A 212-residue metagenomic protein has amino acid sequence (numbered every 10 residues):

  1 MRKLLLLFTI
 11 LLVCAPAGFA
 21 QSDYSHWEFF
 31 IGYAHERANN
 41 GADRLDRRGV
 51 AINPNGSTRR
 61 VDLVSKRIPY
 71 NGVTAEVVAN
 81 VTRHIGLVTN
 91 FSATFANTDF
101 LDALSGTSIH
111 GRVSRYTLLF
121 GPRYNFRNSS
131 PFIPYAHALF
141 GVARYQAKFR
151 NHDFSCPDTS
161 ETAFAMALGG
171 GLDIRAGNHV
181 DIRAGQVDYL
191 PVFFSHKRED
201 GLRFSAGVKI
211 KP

Functional and structural regions predicted by a protein language model:
M1-Y24: Cleavable N-terminal export/targeting peptides
F19-A79, R203-S205, K209-K211: Short glycine/proline- and aromatic-enriched beta-strand/turn motifs that initiate or cap beta-hairpins
Q21, E76-H152, Q186, F204-S205 (+1 more regions): Gram-negative (and chloroplast) outer-membrane scaffold detector with strong preference for beta-barrel transmembrane
Y24, A42-R44, I174-P212: Predominantly the C-terminal beta-signal and adjacent terminal strand-loop region of outer-membrane beta-barrel
S25, R67-V73, R112-L118, F132 (+2 more regions): Residues that define the transmembrane beta-barrel architecture of outer-membrane proteins
E28, G86, P131-I133, R175 (+1 more regions): Membrane-spanning beta-strand positions in outer-membrane beta-barrel proteins
N40-S65, A93-R115, V142-F164, S195-K197: Flexible, solvent-exposed loop segments that connect beta-strands
R123, G171-D173: A broad helix-preferring feature
